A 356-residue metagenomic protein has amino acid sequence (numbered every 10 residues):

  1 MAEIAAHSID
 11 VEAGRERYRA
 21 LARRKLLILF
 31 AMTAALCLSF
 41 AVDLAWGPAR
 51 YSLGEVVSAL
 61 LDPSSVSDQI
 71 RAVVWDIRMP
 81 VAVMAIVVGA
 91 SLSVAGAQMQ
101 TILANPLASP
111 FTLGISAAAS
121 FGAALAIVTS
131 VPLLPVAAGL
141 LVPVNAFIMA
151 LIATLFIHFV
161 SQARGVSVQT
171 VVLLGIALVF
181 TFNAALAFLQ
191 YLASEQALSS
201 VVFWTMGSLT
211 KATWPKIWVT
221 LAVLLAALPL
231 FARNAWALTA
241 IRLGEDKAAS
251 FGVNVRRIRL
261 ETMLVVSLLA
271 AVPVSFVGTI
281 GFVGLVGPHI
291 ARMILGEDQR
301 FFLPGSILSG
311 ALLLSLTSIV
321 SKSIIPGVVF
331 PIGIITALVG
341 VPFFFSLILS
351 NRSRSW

Functional and structural regions predicted by a protein language model:
A2-W356: Alpha-helical transmembrane segments in inner-membrane proteins
